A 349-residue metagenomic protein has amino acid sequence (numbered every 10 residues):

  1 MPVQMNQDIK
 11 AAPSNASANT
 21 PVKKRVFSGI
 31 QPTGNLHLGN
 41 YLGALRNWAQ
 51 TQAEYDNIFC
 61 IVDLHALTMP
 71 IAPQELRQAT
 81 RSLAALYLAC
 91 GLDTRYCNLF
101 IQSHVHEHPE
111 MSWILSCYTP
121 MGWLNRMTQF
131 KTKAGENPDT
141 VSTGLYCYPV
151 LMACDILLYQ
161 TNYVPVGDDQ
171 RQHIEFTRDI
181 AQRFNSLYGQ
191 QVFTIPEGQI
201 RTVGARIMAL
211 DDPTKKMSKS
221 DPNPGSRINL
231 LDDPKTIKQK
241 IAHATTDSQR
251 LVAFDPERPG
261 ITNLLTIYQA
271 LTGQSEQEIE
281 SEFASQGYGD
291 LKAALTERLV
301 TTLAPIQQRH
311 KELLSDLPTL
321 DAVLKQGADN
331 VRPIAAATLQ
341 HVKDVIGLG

Functional and structural regions predicted by a protein language model:
P2-C154, K311: N-terminal Rossmann-like or analogous alpha/beta NTP/dinucleotide-binding catalytic cores that position adenine
S28-I30, I101, Q160, D211 (+1 more regions): Pocket-edge structural micro-motifs
I30-P32, D63-H65, N162-Y163, D221 (+1 more regions): Short, histidine-centered active-site or binding-site loop motifs used for metal coordination, general acid-base
T33, Q74, L99, H106 (+6 more regions): A broad, structure-centric signal for solvent-exposed, well-ordered loop/edge residues that line or flank functional
L36-A44, A49, I58, V62 (+7 more regions): Structured ligand/cofactor/substrate-binding pocket environments in proteins
M121-N125, L158-P165, Q269-I279: Short helix-capping/linker segments at secondary-structure and domain boundaries
Q172, R178-G349: Conserved nucleotide- and phosphate/pyrophosphate-binding catalytic cores in adenylate/nucleotidyl-handling enzymes
